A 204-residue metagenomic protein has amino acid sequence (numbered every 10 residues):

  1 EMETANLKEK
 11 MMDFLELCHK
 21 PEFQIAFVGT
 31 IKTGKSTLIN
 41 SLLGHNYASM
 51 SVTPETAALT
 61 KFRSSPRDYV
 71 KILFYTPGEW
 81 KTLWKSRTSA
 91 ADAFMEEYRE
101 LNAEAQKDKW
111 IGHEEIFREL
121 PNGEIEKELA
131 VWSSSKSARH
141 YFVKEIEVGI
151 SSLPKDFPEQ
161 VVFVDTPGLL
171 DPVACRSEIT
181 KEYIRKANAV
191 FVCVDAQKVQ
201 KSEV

Functional and structural regions predicted by a protein language model:
E1-H19: N-terminal pre-Walker A segment at the start of P-loop NTPase domains
E16-V204: Globular "head" domains of long coiled-coil molecular machines
